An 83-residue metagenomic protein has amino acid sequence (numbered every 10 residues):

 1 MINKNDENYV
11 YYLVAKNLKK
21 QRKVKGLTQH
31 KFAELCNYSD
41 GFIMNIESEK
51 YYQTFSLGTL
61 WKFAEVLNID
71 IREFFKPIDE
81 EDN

Functional and structural regions predicted by a protein language model:
M1-K4, E65, E73-N83: Short, charged recognition helix plus adjacent turn of helix-turn-helix-like nucleic-acid-binding domains
M1-V24: A short, Lys/Arg-rich alpha-helix, primarily the initiator
K16, G26-L27, F55-G58: Residue-level signal for the short linker/turn that defines the boundary of a DNA-recognition helix
K19, H30, W61: Residues within the helices of the helix-turn-helix
R22, A33, A64: The alpha-helix within a helix-turn-helix
G26-I46: Short alpha-helical DNA-recognition segment
F42-N45, T59, E73: Residue-level recognition of specific faces of alpha-helices
K50-E65: Short, basic-rich loop-to-helix N-cap that marks the start of a DNA-contacting helix
